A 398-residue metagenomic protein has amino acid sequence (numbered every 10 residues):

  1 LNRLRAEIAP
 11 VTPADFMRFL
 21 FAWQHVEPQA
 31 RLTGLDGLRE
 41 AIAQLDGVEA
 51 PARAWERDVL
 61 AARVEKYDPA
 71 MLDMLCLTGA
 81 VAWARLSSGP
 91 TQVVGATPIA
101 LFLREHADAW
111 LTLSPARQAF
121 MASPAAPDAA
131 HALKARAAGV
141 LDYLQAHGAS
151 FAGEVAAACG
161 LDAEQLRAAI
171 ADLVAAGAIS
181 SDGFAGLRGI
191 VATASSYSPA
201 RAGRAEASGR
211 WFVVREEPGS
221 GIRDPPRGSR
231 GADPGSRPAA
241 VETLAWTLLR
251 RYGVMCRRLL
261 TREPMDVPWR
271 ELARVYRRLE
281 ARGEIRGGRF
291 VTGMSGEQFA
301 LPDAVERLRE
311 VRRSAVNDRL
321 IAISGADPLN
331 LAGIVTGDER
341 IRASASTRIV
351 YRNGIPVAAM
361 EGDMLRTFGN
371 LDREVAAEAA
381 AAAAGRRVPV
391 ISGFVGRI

Functional and structural regions predicted by a protein language model:
L1-G219, R223-D224, G228-I398: Long, charged, low-complexity, helical-prone intrinsically disordered regions
